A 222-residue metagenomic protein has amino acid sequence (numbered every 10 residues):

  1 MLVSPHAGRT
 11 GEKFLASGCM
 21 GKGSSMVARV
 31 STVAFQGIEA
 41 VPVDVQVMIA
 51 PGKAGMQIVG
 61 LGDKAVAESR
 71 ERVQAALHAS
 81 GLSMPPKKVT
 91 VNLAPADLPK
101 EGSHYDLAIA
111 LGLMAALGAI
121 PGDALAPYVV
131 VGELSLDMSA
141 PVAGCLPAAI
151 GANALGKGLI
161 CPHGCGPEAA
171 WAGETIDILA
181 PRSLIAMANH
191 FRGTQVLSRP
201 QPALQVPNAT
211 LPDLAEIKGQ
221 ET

Functional and structural regions predicted by a protein language model:
S4-T222: Peripheral, non-AAA+ core regions of ATP-driven protein-machinery
